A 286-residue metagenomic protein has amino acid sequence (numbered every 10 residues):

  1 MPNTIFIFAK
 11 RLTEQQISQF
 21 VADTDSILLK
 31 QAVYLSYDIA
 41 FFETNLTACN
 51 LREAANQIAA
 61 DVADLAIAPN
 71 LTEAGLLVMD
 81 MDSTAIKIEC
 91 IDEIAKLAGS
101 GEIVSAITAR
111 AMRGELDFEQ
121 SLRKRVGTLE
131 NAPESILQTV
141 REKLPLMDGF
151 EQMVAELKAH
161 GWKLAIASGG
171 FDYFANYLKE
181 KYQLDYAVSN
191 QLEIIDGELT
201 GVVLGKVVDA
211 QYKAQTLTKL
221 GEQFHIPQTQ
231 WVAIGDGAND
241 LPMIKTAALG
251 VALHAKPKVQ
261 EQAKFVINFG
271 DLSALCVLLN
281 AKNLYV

Functional and structural regions predicted by a protein language model:
M1-M79: Non-catalytic pre-domain segments flanking phosphatase-related domains
T13, A132-I136, D209: General structural signal for secondary-structure boundaries
Q16-Q19, N50-E53, I103-A106, S121-K124 (+4 more regions): Exposed alpha-helical structural elements
I27-E43, P69-T72, M81-L192, G270: Alpha-helical substrate-recognition element adjacent to the catalytic core
G75-L77, A109, W231: Residue-level marker of motif borders
M79-M81, M243: Methionine-biased hydrophobic packing positions in alpha-helices, especially within tandem helical repeat solenoids
Q138-V286: C-terminal cap/substrate-recognition subdomain and adjoining C-terminal extension of metal-dependent phosphatase-like
